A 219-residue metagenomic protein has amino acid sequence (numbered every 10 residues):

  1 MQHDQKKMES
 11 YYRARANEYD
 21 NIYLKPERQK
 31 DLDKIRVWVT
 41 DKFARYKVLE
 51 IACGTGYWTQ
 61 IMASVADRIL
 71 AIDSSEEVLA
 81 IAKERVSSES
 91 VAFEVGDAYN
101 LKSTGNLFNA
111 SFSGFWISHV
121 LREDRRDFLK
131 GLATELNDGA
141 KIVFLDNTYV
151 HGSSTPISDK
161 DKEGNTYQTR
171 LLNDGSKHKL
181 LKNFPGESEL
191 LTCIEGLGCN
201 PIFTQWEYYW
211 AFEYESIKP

Functional and structural regions predicted by a protein language model:
M1-F43: Conserved class I S-adenosyl-L-methionine
Y46-G54: Conserved class I S-adenosyl-L-methionine
T55-N100: Class I SAM-dependent methyltransferase SAM/SAH-binding core
S103-S111: A short acidic, Gly/Pro-enriched loop at the edge of an enzyme's catalytic core that lines a small-molecule cofactor
A110-D124: A short SAM/SAH-binding and catalytic strip from SAM-dependent methyltransferases
R126-D138: A short glycine-rich, Lys/Arg-flanked "PGG" loop and its adjoining helix->strand segment in the class I
L145-C193: C-terminal alpha-helical "lid/dimerization" subdomain adjacent to the S-adenosyl-L-methionine
L180-I217: Conserved Class I S-adenosyl-L-methionine
